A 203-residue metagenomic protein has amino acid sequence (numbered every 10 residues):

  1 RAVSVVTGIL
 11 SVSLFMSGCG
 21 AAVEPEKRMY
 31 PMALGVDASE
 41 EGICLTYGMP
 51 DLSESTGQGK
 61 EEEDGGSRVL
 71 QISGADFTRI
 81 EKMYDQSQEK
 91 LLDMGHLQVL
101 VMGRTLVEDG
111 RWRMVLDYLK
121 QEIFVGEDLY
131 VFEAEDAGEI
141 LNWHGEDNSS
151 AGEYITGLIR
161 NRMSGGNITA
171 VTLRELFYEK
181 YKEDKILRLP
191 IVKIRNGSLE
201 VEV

Functional and structural regions predicted by a protein language model:
A2-V203: Membrane-proximal alpha-helical signals and transmembrane carboxylates
